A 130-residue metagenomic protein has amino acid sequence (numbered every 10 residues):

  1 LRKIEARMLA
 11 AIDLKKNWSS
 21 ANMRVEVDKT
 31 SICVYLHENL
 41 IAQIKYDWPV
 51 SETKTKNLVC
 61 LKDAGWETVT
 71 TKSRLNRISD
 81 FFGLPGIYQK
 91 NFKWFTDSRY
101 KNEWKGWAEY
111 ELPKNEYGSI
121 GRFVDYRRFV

Functional and structural regions predicted by a protein language model:
L1-V130: Terminal leader/tail segments of proteins
